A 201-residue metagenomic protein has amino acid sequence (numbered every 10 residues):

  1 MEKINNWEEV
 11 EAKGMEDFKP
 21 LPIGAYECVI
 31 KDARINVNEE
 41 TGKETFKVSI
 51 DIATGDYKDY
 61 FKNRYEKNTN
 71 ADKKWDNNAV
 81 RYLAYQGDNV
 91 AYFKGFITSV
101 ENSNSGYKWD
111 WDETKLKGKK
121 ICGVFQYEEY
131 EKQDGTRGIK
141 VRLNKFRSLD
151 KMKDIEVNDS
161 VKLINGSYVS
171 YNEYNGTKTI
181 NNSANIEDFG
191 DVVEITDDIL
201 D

Functional and structural regions predicted by a protein language model:
M1-D201: Short beta-rich binding modules
